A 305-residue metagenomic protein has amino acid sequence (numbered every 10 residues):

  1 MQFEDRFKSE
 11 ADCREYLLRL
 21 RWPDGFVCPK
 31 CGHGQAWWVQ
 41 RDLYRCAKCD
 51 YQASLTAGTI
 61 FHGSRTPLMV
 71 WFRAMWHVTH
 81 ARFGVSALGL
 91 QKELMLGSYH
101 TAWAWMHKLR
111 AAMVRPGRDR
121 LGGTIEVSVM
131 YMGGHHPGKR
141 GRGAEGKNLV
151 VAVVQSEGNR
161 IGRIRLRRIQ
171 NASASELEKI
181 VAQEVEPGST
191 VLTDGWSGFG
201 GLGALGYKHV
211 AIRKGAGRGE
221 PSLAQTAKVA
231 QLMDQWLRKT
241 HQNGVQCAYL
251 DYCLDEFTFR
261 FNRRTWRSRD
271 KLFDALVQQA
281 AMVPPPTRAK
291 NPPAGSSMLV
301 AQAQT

Functional and structural regions predicted by a protein language model:
M1-T305: Residue-level recognition of single "structural anchor" positions that define or cap local secondary structure
